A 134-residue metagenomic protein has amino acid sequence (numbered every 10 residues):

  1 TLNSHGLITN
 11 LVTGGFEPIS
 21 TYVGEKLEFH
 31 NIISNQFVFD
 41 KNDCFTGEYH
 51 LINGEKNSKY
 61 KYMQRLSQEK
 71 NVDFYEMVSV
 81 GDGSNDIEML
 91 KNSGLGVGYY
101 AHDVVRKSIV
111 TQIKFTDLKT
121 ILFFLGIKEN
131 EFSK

Functional and structural regions predicted by a protein language model:
T1-K134: C-terminal cap/substrate-recognition subdomain and adjoining C-terminal extension of metal-dependent phosphatase-like
